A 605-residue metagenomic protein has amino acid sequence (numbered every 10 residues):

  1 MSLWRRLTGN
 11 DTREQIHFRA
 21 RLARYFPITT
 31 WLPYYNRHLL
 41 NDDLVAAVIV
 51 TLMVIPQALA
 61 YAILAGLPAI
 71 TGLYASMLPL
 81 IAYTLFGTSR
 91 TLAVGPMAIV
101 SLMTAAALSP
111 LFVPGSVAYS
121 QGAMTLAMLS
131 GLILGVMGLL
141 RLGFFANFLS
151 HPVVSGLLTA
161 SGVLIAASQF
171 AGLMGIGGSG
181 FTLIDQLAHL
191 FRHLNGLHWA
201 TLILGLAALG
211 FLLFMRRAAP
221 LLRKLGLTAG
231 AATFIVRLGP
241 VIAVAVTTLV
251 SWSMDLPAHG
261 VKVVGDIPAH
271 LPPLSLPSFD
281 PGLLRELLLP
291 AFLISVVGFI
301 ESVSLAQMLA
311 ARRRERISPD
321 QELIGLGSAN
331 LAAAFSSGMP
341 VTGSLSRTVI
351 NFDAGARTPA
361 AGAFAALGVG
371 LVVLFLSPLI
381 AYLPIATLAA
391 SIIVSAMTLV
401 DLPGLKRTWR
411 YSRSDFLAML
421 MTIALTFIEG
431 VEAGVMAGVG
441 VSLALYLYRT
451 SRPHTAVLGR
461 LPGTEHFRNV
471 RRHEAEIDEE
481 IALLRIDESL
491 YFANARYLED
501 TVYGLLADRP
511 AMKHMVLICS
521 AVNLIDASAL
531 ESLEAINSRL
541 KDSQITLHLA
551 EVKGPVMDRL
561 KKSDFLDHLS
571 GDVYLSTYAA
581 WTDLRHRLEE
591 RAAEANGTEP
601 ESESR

Functional and structural regions predicted by a protein language model:
M1-A20, L584-R605: Intrinsically disordered or compositionally simple regulatory linkers and C-terminal tails in signal-transduction
S2-T464, D478, S532, Q544 (+1 more regions): Transmembrane helical cores of multi-pass ion-transport proteins
R37, L67, S89, Y497-L498 (+2 more regions): A generic structural signal for solvent-exposed, polar alpha-helical segments
T398-S563, D567-H568, Y578, L588-N596 (+1 more regions): The feature marks cytosolic C-terminal regulatory regions of anion transporters and related permeases
Y574-L575: Conserved aromatic
